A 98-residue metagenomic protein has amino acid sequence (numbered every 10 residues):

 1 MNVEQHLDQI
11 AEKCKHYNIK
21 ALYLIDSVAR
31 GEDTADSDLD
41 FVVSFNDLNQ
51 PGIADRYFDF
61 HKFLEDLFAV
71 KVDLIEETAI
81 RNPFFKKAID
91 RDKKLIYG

Functional and structural regions predicted by a protein language model:
M1-A21, A29-A35, L48-G98: Catalytic core of pol beta-like nucleotidyltransferases
S37-L39: Change "...and in nucleic-acid phosphodiester-cleaving endonucleases..." to "...and in nucleic-acid processing enzymes
V42-N46: Short hydrophobic/aromatic beta-strand micro-patches that form the beta-sheet surface supporting nucleotide- or nucleic
